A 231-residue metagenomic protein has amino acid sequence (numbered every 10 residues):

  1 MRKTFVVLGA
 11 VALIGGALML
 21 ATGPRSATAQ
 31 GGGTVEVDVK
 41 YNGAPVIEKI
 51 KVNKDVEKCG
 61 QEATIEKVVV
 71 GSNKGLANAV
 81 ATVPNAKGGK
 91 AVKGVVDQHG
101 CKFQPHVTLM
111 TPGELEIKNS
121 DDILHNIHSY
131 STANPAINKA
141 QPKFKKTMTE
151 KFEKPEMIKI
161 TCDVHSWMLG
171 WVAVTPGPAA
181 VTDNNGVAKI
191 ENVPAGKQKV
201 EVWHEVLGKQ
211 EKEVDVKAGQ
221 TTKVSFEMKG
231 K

Functional and structural regions predicted by a protein language model:
M1-T4: Positively charged n-region of N-terminal signal peptides that target proteins for export
V6-A10, G23, A173: Small beta-barrel nucleic-acid-binding modules, principally OB-folds
L8-L18: Bacterial N-terminal signal peptides
P24-K231: Extracytoplasmic copper-binding redox domains, predominantly the cupredoxin/blue-copper superfamily
